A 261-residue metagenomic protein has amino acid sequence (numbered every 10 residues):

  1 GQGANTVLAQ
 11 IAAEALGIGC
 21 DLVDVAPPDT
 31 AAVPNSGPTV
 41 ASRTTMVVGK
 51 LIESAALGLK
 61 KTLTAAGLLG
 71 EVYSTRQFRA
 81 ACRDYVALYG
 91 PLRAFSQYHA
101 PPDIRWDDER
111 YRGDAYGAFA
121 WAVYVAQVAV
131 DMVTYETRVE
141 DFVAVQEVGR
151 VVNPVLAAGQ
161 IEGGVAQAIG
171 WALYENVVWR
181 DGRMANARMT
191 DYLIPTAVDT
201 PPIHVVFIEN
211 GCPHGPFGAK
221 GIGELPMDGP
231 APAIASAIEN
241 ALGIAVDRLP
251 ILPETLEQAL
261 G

Functional and structural regions predicted by a protein language model:
Q2-A15, P28-V165, N176-D199, T255-G261: Cofactor-centric catalytic regions
G19-C20, V246: Alpha-helix N-cap/start motif
D21-P27, T196-K220: Generic long, charged, amphipathic alpha-helical segments
V25, F142-A144, V205, I251: Hydrophobic/anchoring residues in structured secondary elements
P216-A235: C-terminal structured "cap/appendage" subdomains that terminate the fold
